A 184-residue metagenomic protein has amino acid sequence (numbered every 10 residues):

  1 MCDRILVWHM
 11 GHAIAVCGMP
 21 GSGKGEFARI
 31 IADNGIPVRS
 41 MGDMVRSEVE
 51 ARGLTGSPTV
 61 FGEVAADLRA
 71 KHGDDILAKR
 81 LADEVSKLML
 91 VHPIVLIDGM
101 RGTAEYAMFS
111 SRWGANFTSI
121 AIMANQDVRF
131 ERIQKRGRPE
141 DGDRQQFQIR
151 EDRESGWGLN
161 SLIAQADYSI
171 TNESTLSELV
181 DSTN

Functional and structural regions predicted by a protein language model:
M19, I31: P-loop (Walker A) phosphate-binding loop of NTP-binding proteins
K24: Conserved lysine of the Walker
F27: Hydrophobic positions on the alpha1 helix immediately C-terminal to the Walker A/P-loop
I36-L96, M100-S111, P139: ATP-dependent small-molecule kinase phosphotransfer cores that center on conserved nucleotide phosphate-binding segments
V38, S119, Y168-T171: Short, well-ordered beta-strand core segments
D75-I76, Q134-N184: Small-molecule kinase domains that catalyze NTP-dependent phosphoryl transfer to phosphate-bearing small molecules
D98-G99, R112-E140: Conserved phosphate-donor/acceptor-positioning beta-strand/loop module used by diverse small-molecule
